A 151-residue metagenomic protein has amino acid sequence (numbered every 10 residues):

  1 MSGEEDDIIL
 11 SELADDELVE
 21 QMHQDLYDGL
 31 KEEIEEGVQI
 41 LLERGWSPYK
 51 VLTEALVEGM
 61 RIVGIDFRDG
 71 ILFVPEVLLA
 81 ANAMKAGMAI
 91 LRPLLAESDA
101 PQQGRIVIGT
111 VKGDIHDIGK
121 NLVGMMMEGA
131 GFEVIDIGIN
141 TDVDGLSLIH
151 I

Functional and structural regions predicted by a protein language model:
S2-S98: Long amphipathic alpha-helical segments
Q39, G124-M125, S147: Alpha-helical segments flanking ligand/cofactor-binding loops in enzyme cores
Y49-K50, R105-I106, E133: Structural motif
L95-K112: Glycine/charge-rich, flexible interdomain linkers and switch-proximal surface loops that mediate coupling
T110-T141: Glycine-rich phosphate/diphosphate-binding loop of Rossmann-like nucleotide-binding domains
D142-L146: Short acidic active-site motifs
I149-I151: Conserved small/polar residues in nucleotide/adenosyl-binding loops
